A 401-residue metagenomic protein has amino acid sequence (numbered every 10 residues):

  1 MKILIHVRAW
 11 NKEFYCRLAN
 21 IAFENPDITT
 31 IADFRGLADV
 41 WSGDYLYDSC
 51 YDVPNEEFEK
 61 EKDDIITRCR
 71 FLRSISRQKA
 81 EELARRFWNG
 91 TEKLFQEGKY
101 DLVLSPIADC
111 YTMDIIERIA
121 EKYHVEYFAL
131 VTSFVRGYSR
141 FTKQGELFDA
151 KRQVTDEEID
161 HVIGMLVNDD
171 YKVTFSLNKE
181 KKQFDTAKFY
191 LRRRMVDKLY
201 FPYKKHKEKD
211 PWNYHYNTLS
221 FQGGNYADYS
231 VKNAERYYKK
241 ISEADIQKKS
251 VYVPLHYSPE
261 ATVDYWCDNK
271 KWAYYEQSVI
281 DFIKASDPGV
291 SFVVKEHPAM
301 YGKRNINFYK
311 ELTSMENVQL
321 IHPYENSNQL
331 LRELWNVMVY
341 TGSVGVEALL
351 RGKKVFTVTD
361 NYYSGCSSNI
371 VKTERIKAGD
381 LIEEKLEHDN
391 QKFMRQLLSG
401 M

Functional and structural regions predicted by a protein language model:
M1-S49: N-terminal subdomain of nucleotide-sugar transferases
H6, K12-R17, E61-H161, G345: Active-site and donor-binding regions of nucleotide-sugar-utilizing enzymes
A9-E24, N269-A285: Histidine-anchored nucleotide/phosphate-binding helix
S105-A108, H322-I370: A donor-sugar binding/catalytic signature common to diverse glycosyltransferases and related nucleotide-sugar
A150-Y200, S367-M401: Leloir-type glycosyltransferase catalytic cores
D170-I246, P254: Extended, charge-rich helix/loop segments that form flexible, surface "patches" used to engage negatively charged
D245-E276, D281, E296-A299, R395 (+1 more regions): Active-site donor-nucleotide binding/catalytic segment of nucleotide-sugar enzymes
V279-H322: Catalytic donor nucleotide-activated moiety binding site of glycosyltransferases and closely related
